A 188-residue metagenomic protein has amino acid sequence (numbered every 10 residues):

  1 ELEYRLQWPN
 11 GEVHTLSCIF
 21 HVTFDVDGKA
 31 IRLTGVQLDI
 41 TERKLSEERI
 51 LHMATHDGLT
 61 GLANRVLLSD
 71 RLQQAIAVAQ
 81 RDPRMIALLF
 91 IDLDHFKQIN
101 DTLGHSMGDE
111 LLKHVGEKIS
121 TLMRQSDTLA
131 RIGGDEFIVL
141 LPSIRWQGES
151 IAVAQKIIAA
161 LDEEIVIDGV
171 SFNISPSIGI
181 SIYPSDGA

Functional and structural regions predicted by a protein language model:
L2-F20, D27-I31, V170-S171: Per-ARNT-Sim (PAS) sensory domains and their PAS-associated C-terminal
C18-F20, Q37, S175: Sensory-domain boundary capping and coupling elements
K29-D39: PAS-family sensory domains
V36-L38, I91, P142: PAS-associated C-terminal
K44, L51-T55, G61-L88, D94-R124 (+2 more regions): Conserved long alpha-helical elements within nucleotide-processing catalytic cores of c-di-GMP signaling and class III
E48, E110, G148-A152, V170-N173 (+1 more regions): Catalytic cores and conserved motifs of cyclic dinucleotide signaling enzymes
A130-I132, Q147-G148, L161-S177: Catalytic core regions of nucleotide second-messenger enzymes
